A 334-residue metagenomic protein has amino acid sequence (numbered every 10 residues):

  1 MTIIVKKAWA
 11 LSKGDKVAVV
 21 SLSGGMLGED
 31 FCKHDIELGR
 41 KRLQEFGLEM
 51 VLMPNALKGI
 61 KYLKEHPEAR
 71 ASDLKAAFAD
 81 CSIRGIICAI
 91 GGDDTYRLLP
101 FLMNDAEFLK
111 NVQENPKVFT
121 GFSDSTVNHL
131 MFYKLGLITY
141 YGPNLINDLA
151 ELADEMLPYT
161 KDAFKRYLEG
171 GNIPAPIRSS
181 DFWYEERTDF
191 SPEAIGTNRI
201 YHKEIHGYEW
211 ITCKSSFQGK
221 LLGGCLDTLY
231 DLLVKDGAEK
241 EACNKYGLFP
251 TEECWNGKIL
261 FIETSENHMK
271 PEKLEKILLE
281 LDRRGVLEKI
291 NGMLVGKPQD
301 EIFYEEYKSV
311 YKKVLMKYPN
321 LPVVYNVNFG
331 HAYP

Functional and structural regions predicted by a protein language model:
M1-S82: ATP/NTP phosphate-donor binding region
K33-I36, P67-A71, M103-N104, L274-E280 (+1 more regions): Charged helix-capping and loop-helix junction motifs
F78-M103: Long, hydrophobic/aromatic-enriched structural stretches that serve as scaffold segments
I87, T120, I259-E263, L294: Structural motif
L102-F132, I138-I146, P322: Short, acidic/small-residue loops that bind anionic groups at enzyme active sites
I138-D227: Conserved anion/nucleotide-ligand pocket segment
L221-P271: Oxyanion-binding "anion nests"
T264, H268-P334: C-terminal active-site/capping subdomain that shapes the small-molecule cofactor and substrate pocket of enzyme
